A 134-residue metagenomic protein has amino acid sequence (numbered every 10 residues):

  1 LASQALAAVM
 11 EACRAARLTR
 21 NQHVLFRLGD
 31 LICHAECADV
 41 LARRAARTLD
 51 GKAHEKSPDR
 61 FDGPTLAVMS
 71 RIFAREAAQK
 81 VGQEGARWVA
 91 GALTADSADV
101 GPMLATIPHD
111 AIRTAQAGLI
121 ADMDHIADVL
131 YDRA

Functional and structural regions predicted by a protein language model:
L1-A134: Flavin-dependent oxidoreductase catalytic core characteristic of acyl-CoA dehydrogenase/oxidase-like enzymes
